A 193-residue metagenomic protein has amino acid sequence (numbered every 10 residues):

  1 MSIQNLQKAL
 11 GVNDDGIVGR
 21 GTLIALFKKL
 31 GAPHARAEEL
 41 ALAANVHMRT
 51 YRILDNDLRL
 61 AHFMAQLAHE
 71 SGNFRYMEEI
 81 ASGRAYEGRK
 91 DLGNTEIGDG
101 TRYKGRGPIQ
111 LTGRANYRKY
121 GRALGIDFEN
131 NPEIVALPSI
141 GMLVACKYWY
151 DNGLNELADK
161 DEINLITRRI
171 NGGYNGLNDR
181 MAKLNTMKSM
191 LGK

Functional and structural regions predicted by a protein language model:
M1-E38, D57: Short acidic, glycine/serine/threonine-rich helix-capping segments at coil-helix boundaries
M1-I3, R20-G21, N56-A65, K160-T167: Alpha-helical scaffolds flanking conserved acidic
L10-D14, L30-P33, A44-D55, L67-F74 (+5 more regions): Sec/Tat-exported extracytoplasmic proteins
K29-E39, F63-Y148: Peptidoglycan-targeting cell-wall enzymes and recognition modules
L40, A44-N45, I170: Short aromatic-cysteine micro-motif
L67-E70, A158-L177: Acidic helix/loop microenvironments that form the catalytic cleft of cell-wall polysaccharide enzymes
R169-K193: Low-complexity, Gly/Ser/Thr/Pro-rich intrinsically disordered linker/tail segments
